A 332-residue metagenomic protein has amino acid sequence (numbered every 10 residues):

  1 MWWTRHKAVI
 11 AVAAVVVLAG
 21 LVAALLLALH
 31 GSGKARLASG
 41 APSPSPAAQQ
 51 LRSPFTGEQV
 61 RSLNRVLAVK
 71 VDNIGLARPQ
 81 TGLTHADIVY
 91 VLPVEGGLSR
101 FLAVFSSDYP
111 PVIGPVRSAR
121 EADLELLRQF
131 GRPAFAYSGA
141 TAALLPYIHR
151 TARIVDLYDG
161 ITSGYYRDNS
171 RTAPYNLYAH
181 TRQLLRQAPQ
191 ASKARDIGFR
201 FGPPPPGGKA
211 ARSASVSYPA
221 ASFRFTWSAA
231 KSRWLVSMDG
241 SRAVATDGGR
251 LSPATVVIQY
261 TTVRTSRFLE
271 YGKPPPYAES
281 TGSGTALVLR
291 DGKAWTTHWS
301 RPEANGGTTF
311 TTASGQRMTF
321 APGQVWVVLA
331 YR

Functional and structural regions predicted by a protein language model:
M1-V17: N-terminal export and membrane-targeting signals
H6, L37-I88, E95-R332: A surface/extracellular/periplasmic glyco- and lipid-processing/surface-interacting theme
V22-P46: C-terminal region of N-terminal signal peptides and the immediate post-cleavage residues of exported proteins
